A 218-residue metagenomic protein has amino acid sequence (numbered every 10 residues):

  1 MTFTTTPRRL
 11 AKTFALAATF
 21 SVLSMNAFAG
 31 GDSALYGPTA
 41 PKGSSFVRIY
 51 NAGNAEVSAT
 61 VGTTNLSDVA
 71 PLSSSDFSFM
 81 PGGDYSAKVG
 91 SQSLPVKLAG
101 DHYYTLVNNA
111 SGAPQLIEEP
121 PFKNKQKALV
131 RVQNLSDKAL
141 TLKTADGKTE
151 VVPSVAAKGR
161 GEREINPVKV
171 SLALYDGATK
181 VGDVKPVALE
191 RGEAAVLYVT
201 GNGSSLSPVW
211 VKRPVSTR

Functional and structural regions predicted by a protein language model:
F3-A15: Bacterial N-terminal signal peptides that target proteins for export
F3-T4, S21, V211: Compositionally biased, intrinsically disordered/low-complexity regions enriched for serine, proline and threonine
K12-A18, G37, P120: Generic detector of short alpha-helix boundary/capping microenvironments and adjacent low-complexity segments
A18-T19, G159: Generic anion/oxyanion-binding catalytic loop in active/binding sites
T19, S24-N26: N-terminal signal peptide c-region/cleavage motif recognized by signal peptidases
F28-R218: Intrinsically disordered, low-complexity polar regions and short flexible loop motifs
